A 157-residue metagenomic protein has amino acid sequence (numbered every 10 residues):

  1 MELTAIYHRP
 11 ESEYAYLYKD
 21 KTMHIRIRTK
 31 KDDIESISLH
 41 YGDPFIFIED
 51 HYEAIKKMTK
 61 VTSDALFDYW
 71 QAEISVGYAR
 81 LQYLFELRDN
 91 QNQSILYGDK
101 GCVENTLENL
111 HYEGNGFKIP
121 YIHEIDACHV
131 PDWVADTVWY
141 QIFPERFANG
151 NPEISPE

Functional and structural regions predicted by a protein language model:
E2-E157: N-terminal structural segment of carbohydrate-active enzymes
